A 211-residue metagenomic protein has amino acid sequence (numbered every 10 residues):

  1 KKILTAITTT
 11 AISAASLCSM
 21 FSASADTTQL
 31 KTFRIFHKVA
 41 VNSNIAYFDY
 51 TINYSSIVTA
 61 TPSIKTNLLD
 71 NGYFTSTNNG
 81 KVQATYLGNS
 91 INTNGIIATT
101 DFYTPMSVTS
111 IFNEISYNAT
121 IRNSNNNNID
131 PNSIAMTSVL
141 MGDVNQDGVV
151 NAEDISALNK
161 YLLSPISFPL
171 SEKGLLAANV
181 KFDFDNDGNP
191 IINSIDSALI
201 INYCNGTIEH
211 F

Functional and structural regions predicted by a protein language model:
K1-K2, K31, K38, K65 (+4 more regions): Context-gated lysine
K1-S22: Sec-dependent N-terminal signal peptides of Gram-positive bacterial secreted proteins and lipoproteins
T9-A11, T61, G80-K81, T109 (+2 more regions): Residue-level detector of solvent-exposed, low-hydrophobicity positions
C18-S19, A25, N89, I111-F112 (+1 more regions): Cellulosome-associated attachment modules in secreted, modular CAZymes
F21-M141: Acidic, low-complexity intrinsically disordered segments
